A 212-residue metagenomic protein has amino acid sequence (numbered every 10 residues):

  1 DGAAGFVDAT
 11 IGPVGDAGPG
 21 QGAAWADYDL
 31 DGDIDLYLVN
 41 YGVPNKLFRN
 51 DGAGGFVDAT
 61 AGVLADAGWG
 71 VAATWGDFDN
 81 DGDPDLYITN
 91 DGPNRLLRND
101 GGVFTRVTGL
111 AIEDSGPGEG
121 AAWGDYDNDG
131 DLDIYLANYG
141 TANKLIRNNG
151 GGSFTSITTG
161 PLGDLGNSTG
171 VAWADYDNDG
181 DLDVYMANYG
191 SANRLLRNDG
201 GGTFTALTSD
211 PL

Functional and structural regions predicted by a protein language model:
D1-A9, V43-A59, P93-V107, T141-I157 (+1 more regions): Beta-propeller blade repeat segments, especially FG-GAP/WD-type strand-to-loop junctions in 6- to 7-bladed propeller
D1-G2, A26-D33, D51-G52, G76-D83 (+5 more regions): Calcium-coordinating acidic loop motifs
V7, V57, L132, L136-A137 (+1 more regions): Hydrophobic-composition signal
P13-W25, G62-W75, L110-W123, G160-W173 (+1 more regions): Repeat-based blade/solenoid architectures
Q21, I34, N45, V71 (+8 more regions): Residue-level detector of short, conserved catalytic/binding motifs and their immediate flanks
L36-N40, L86-N90, I134-N138, V184-N188: Hydrophobic beta-strand segments that make up the repeating blades of beta-propeller and related beta-repeat
